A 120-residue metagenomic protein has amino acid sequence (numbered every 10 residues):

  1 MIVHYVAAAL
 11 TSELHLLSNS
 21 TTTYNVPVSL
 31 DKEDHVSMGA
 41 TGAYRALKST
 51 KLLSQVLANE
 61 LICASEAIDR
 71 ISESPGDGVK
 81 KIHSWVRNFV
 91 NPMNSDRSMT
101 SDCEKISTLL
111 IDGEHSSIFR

Functional and structural regions predicted by a protein language model:
M1-R120: C-terminal auxiliary extensions adjacent to catalytic cores
